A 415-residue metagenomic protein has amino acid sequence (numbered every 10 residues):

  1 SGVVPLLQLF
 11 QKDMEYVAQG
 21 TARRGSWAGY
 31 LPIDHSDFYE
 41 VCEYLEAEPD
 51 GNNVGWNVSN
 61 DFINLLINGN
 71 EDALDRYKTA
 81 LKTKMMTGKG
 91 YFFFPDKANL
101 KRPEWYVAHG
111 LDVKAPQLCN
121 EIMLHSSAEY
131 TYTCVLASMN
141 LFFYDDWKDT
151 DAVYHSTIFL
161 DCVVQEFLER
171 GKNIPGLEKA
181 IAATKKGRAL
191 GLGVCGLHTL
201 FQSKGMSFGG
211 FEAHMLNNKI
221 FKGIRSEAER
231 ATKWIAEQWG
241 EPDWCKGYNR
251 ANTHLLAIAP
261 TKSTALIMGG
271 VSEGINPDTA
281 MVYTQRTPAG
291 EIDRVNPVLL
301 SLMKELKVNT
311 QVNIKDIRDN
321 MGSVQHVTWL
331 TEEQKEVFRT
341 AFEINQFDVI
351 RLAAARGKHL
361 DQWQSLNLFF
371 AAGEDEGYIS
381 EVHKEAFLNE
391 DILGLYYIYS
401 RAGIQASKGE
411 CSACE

Functional and structural regions predicted by a protein language model:
S1-L6, V17-G20, K84-Y91, P95-T184 (+6 more regions): Function-dense linear segments that define catalytic or interfacial modules in macromolecule-processing proteins
S1-L9, Q19-K114, V194-P242, D361-W363: Conserved, charged catalytic cores of large soluble enzymes
G2-L6, Y30-D34, H125-T133, A152 (+7 more regions): Secondary-structure capping and boundary motifs in well-ordered enzyme cores
G20-G25, K84-M86, S127-E129, A182 (+4 more regions): Solvent-exposed alpha-helices and their adjacent loops that cap or buttress functional pockets in soluble metabolic
A22, H155-I181, K185, K204-T261 (+1 more regions): Internal maturation/activation junctions in enzymes
R24-G29, N53-V58, D75, Y91-A98 (+5 more regions): Short coil/turn segments at secondary-structure boundaries
S36-E40, Y91-F93, N99-E104, F142-D145 (+5 more regions): Flexible loop/turn segments at secondary-structure boundaries
L118-S126, L168-K172, L256-E415: Catalytic alpha/beta core of large soluble enzyme barrels
